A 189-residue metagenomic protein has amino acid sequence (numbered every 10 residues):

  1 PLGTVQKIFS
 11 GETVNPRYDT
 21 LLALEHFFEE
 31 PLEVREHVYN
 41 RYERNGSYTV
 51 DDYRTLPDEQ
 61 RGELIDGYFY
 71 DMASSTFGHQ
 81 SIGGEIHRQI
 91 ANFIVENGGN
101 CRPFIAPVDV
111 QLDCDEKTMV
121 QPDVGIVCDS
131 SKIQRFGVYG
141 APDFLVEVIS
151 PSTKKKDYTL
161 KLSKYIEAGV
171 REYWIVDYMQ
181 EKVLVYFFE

Functional and structural regions predicted by a protein language model:
P1-K7: Short alpha-helical DNA-recognition segment
K7-S10, R17-E189: Gly/Pro/Ser/Thr-rich low-complexity, intrinsically disordered segments predominantly at protein N-termini
